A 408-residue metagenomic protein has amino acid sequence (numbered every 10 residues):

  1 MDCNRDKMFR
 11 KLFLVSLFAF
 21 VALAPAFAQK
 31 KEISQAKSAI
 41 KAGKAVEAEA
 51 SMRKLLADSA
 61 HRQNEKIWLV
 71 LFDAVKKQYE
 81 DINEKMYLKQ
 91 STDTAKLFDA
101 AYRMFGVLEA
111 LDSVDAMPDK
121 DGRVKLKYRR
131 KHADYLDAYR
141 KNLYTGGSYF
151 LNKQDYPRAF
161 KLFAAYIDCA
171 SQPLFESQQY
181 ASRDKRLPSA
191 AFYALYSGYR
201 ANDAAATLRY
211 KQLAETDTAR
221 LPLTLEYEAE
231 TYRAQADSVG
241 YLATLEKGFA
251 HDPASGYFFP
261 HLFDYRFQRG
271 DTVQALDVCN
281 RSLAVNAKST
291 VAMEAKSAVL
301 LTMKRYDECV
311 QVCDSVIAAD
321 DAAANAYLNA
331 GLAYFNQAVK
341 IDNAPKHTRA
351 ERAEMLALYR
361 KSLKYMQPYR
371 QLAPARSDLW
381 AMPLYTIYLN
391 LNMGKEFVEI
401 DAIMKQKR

Functional and structural regions predicted by a protein language model:
Q29-K96: Start-of-domain marker
Q35, L71, Q78, Y139 (+8 more regions): Structural register within alpha-helical repeat arrays
A48, M104, A159, A206-T207 (+6 more regions): Single-residue signature of alpha-solenoid repeat helices
L55, L111, Y166, L213-A214 (+5 more regions): Canonical positions in the second alpha-helix
A60-R62, S171, T218-A219, P253 (+3 more regions): Short coil turns that delineate tetratricopeptide repeat
E65-I67, F175-Q179, A190, L223-T224 (+4 more regions): TPR alpha-solenoid repeat register
A74-K153, D168-S189, F335-Y365: Short coil/linker segments at helix-helix boundaries
